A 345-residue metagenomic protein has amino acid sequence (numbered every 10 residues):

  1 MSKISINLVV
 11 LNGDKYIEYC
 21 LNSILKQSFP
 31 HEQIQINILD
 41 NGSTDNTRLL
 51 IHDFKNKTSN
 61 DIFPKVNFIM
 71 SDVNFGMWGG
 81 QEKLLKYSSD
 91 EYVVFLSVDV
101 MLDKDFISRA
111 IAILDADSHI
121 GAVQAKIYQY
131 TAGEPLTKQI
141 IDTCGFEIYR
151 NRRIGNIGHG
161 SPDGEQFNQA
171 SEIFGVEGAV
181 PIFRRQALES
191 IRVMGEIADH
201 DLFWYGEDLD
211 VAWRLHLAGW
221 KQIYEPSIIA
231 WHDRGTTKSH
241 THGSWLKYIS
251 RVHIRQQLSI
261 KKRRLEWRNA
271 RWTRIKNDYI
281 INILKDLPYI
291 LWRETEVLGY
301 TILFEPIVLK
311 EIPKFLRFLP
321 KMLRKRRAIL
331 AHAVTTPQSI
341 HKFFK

Functional and structural regions predicted by a protein language model:
N22-Q33: Short, acidic, metal-binding catalytic loop of nucleotide-sugar glycosyltransferases
D40-L49, V73: A conserved acidic beta->alpha catalytic loop
S71-S88, V98, R109: Glycine-rich, basic loop-to-helix element that forms the pyrophosphate-binding segment of sugar-nucleotide handling
V93: Short aromatic/hydrophobic "clamp" motif used to bind/position activated sugar donors
M101, D105-R153: Conserved donor NDP-sugar-binding/catalytic core segment of glycosyltransferases
R153-G155, S161-F183, F203-W204, I254: A recurrent flexible, glycine/aromatic-enriched loop bordering the glycosyltransferase active site that acts as
F174-R192, E196-T236: A short, conserved alpha-helix in the catalytic core of glycosyltransferases
K276-K345: Non-catalytic, C-terminal membrane-associated alpha-helical segments of glycosyltransferases
